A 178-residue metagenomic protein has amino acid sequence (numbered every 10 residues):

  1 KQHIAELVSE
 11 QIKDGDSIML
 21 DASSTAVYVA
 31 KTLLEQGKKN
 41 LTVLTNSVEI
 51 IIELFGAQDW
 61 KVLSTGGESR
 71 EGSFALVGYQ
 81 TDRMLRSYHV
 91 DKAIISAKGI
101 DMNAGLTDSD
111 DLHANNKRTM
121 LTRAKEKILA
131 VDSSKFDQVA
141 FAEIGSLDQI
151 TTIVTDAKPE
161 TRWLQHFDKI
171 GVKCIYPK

Functional and structural regions predicted by a protein language model:
K1-A22, K31-K39, F55-D59: HTH-adjacent hinge/linker in prokaryotic transcriptional regulators
V27-V29, I52: Short active-site-adjacent helix-start/loop capping segments
L41-V43: Beta-solenoid repeat scaffold
V48-K178: Conserved phosphate- and dinucleotide-binding cores of soluble alpha/beta proteins, encompassing both enzyme active
